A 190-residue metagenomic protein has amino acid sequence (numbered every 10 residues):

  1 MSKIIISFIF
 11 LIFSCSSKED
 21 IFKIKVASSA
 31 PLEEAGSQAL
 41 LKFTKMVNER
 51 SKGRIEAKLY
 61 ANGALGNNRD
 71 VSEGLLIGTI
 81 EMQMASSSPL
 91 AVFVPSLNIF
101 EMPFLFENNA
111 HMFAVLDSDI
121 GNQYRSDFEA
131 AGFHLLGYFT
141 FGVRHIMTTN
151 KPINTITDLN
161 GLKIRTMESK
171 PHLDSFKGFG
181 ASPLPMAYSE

Functional and structural regions predicted by a protein language model:
M1-K23: Short, low-complexity disordered leader/linker segments with a strong preference for bacterial N-terminal type II
C15-S28, L41, N48-E56, E129 (+1 more regions): Immediate post-signal peptide segment of exported/extracytoplasmic ligand-binding proteins
I21-F22, E56, G63, N67 (+3 more regions): N-terminal glycine-rich cofactor-binding segment that shapes the pocket for flavin-like pterin cofactors
K25-K42, N62-G66: Extracytoplasmic "Venus flytrap"
E33-K58, K170-D174: Short, polar/charged alpha-helical segment
K45, L76, E81, S86-M186: Contiguous mixed-secondary-structure segments that line small-molecule binding/active-site clefts of soluble domains
A57-G66, I164-T166, A181-E190: Short beta-strand-to-loop elements that line the ligand-binding cleft of bilobed periplasmic-binding protein-like
N68-S72, H172: Short, hydrophobic alpha-helical packing/hinge segments within bilobed ligand-binding/sensory domains
